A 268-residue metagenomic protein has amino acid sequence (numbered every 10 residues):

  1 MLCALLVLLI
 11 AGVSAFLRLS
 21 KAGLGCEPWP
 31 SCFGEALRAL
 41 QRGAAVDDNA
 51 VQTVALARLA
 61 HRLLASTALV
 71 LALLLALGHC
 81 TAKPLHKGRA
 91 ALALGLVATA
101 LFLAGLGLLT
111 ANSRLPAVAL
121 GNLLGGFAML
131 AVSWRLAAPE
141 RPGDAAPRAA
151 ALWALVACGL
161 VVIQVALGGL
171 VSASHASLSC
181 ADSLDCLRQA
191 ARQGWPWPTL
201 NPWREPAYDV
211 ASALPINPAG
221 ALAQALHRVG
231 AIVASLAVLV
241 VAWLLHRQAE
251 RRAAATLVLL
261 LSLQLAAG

Functional and structural regions predicted by a protein language model:
M1-G268: Polytopic transmembrane helical bundles with strong interfacial aromatic enrichment
